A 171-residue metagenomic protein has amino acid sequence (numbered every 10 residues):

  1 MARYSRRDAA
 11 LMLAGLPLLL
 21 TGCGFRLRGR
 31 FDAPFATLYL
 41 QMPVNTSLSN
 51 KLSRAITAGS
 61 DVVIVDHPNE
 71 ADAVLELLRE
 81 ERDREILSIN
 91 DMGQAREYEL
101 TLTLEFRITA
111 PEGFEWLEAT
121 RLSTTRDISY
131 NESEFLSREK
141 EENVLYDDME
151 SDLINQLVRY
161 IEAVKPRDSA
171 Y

Functional and structural regions predicted by a protein language model:
A2-S5: Intrinsically disordered, low-complexity regions
R7-C23: N-terminal export signals
G24-R30: Bacterial lipoprotein signal-peptidase II cleavage site
P34-E81: N-terminal segment of the mature soluble domain
L40, V44, L48, M92 (+3 more regions): Extracytoplasmic/periplasmic, Sec-exported soluble proteins
E76-R121, I128-K140, R159: Surface-exposed short loop/turn segments
L136-Y171: C-terminal/domain-edge helix-coil "capping" segments
